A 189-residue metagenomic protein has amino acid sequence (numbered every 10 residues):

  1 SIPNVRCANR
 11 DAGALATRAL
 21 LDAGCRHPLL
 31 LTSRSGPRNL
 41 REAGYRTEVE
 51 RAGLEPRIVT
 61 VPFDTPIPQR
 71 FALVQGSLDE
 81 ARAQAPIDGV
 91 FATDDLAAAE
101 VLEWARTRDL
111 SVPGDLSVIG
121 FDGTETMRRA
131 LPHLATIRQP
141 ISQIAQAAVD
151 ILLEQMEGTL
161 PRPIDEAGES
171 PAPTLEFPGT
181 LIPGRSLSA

Functional and structural regions predicted by a protein language model:
I2, L21, N39-L40, E100-L102 (+1 more regions): Short glycine-/acidic-enriched loop or helix-start segments at secondary-structure transitions that form or flank
P3-L30, P68-L78, A98, Q139-T159: Hydrophobic alpha-helical segments within soluble ligand-binding/sensing domains
R6, T32, T60, G120-D122 (+1 more regions): Short beta-strand/turn micro-motifs composed of small residues that flank or help shape donor/cofactor-binding pockets
A14-L54, I164-S186: An alpha-beta-alpha
H27-P28, P56-I58, V112-V118: Short acidic capping loops at alpha-helix termini that bridge into adjacent secondary structure
S35-G36, V59, L96: Gly/Ser/Thr-rich loops at beta-strand to alpha-helix junctions that form or flank small-molecule/cofactor-binding
V59-Q69: Short beta->alpha junction loops
G76-A189: Flexible loop/turn connectors
